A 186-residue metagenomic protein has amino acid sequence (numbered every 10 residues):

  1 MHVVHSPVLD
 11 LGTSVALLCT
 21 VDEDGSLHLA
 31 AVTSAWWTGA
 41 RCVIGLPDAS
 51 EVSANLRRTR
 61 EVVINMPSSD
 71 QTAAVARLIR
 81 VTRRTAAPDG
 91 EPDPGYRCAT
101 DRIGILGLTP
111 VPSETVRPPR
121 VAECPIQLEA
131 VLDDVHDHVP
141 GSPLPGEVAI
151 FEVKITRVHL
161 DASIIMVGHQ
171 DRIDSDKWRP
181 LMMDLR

Functional and structural regions predicted by a protein language model:
M1-R186: Basic, polyanion-binding surface patches
